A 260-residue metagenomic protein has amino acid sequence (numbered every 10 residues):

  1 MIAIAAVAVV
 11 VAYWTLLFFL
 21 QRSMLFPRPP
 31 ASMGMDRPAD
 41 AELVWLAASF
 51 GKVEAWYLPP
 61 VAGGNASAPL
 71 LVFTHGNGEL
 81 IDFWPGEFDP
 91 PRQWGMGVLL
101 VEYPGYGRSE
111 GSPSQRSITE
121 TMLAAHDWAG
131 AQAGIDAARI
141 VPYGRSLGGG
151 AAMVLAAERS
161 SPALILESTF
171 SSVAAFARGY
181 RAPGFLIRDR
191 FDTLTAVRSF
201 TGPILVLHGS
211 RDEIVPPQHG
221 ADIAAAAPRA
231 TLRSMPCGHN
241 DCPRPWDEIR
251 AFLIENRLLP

Functional and structural regions predicted by a protein language model:
I2-A47: An N-terminal hydrophobic leader/cap segment in hydrolases
K52-A129, G150: Membrane-embedded segments
E87, G202, P216-A225: Short alpha-helix in the alpha/beta-hydrolase fold that links the catalytic acid
W128-Q132, A138-Y180: Primarily recognizes the serine-hydrolase "nucleophile elbow" in alpha/beta-hydrolase and SGNH/GDSL folds
R181-A196, T201-G202: Active-site nucleophile elbow and catalytic-triad environment of alpha/beta-hydrolase enzymes
F200-T201, V206-H208, D212: Short beta-strand/loop motif that positions the catalytic acidic residue of the alpha/beta-hydrolase fold
S210-V215, H239-D241: Acidic catalytic loop of the alpha/beta-hydrolase fold
A221-P260: C-terminal catalytic histidine-bearing segment of alpha/beta-hydrolase fold enzymes
